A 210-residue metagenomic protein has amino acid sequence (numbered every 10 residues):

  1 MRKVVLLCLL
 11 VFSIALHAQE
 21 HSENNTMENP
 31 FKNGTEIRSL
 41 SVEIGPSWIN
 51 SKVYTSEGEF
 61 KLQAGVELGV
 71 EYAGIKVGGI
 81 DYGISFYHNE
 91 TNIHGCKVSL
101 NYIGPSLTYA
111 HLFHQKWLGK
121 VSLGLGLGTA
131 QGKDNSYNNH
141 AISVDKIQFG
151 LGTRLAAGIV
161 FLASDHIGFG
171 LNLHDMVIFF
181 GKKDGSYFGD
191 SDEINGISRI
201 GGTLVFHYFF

Functional and structural regions predicted by a protein language model:
M1-V4, Q19: Positively charged n-region of N-terminal signal peptides that target proteins for export
L9-H17: Hydrophobic h-region of N-terminal signal peptides that target proteins for export in Gram-negative bacteria
Q19-F86, G201, V205-F210: Short glycine/proline- and aromatic-enriched beta-strand/turn motifs that initiate or cap beta-hairpins
E23, G158-F210: Predominantly the C-terminal beta-signal and adjacent terminal strand-loop region of outer-membrane beta-barrel
G34, S56-A64, H94-N101, A141-F149 (+1 more regions): Replace "Gram-negative outer membrane beta-barrel proteins" with "bacterial and organellar outer membrane beta-barrel
S51-V53, E90, N138-S143, S186-D190: Extracytoplasmic loops and strand-loop junctions of Gram-negative outer membrane beta-barrel proteins
Y54-S56, C96, K133-N135, K183-G185: Outer-membrane beta-barrel and related beta-rich outer-membrane complex signature in Gram-negative bacteria
G69-H140, D145-T153, F161-I167, G202-F210: Gram-negative (and chloroplast) outer-membrane scaffold detector with strong preference for beta-barrel transmembrane
